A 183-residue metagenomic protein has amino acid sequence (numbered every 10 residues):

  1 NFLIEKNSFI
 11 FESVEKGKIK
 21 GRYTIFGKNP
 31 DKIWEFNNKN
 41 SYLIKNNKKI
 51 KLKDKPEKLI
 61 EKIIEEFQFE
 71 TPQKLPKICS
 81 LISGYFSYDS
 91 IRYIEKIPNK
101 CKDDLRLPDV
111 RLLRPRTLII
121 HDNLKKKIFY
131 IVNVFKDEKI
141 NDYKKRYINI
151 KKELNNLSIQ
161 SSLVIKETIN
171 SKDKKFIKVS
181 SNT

Functional and structural regions predicted by a protein language model:
N1-S8, S13-I50, Y93-T183: Extended accessory regions or peripheral subdomains of proteins
L43, N47-I63: Glycine-rich phosphate-binding loops of NTPases
E57-L75: FAD-binding glycine-rich core of flavoenzymes that anchor FAD
K62, S80-S83, S171: Alpha-helical structural elements
I63, E70, Y88, S162-V164: Short hydrophobic/aromatic-rich motifs at helix boundaries and adjacent loops
F69-P72, P76-L105: Extended, Lys/Arg-enriched charged tracts that mediate electrostatic binding to polyanionic substrates
